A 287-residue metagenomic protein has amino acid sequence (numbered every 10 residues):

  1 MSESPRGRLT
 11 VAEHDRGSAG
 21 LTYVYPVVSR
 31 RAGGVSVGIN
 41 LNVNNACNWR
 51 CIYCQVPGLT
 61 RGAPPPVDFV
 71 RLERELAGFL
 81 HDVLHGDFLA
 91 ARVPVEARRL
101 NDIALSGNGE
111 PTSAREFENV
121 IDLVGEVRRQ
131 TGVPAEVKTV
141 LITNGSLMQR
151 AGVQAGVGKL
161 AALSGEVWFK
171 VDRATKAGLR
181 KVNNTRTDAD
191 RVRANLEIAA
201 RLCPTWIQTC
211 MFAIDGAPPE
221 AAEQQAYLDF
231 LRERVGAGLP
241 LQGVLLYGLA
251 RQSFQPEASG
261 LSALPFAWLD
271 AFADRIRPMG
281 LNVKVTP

Functional and structural regions predicted by a protein language model:
M1-A32, G216-P287: Auxiliary Fe-S-binding modules of radical SAM enzymes
M1-N44, R50-I52, G58-R71, G78 (+1 more regions): N-terminal [4Fe-4S]-dependent radical SAM core
N42, N108-G109, N184: Structured loop/turn residues at secondary-structure junctions
V56-L163: Conserved Radical SAM active-site core
P66, V70, R186, S262-D270: Short, conserved loop/turn and helix-capping segments at secondary-structure boundaries that abut family-defining
L76-F79, V124, A199, F272 (+1 more regions): Hydrophobic alpha-helical packing residues
S113-A258: Conserved AdoMet/S-adenosylmethionine-binding subsite of the radical SAM
